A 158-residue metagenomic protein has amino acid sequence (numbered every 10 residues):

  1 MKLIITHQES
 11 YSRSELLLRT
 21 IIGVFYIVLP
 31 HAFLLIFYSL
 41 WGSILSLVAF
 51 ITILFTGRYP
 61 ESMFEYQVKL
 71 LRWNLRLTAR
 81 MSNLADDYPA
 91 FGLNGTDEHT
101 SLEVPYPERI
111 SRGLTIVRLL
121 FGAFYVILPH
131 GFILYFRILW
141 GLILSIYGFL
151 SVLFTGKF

Functional and structural regions predicted by a protein language model:
M1-F158: Membrane-proximal intrinsically disordered regions of secretory-pathway and membrane-system proteins
